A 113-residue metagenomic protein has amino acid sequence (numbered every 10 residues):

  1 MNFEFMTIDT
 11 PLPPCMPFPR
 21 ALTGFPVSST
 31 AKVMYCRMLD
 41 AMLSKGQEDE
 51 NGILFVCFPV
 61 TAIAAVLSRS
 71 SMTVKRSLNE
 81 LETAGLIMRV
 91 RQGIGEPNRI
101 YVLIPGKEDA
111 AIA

Functional and structural regions predicted by a protein language model:
M1-T61: Short recognition helix of helix-turn-helix/winged-helix DNA-binding domains
F3-F5, G24, T30, I63 (+4 more regions): Low-complexity, intrinsically disordered short peptide segments enriched in small/polar/basic residues
M42-I104: Winged helix-turn-helix DNA-binding recognition segment
G106-A113: Short, amphipathic alpha-helical interaction segments positioned at domain boundaries
